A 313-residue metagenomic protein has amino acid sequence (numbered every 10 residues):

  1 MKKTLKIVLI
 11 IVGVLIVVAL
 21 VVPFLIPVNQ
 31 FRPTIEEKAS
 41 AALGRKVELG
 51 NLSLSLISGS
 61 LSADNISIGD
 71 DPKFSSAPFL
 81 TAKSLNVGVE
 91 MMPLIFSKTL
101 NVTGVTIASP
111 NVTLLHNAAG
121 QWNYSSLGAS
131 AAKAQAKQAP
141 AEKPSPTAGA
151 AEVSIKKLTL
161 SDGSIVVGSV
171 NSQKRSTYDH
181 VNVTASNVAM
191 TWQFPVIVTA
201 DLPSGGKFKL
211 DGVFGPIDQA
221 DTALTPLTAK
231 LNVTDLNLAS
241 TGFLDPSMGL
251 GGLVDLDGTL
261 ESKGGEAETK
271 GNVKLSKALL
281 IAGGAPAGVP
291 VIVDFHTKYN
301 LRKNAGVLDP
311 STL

Functional and structural regions predicted by a protein language model:
M1-G44: N-terminal type II signal-anchor transmembrane helix that functions as the membrane-insertion/stop-transfer segment
R45-L49: A short, amphipathic edge element
S53-Q121, K143-V166, F194-I197, A220 (+1 more regions): Flexible beta-edge/linker motif
S84, P110, A132-D245, G251-D257 (+3 more regions): Elongated, acidic membrane-bridging lipid-handling scaffolds and related periplasm/extracellular "bridge/tunnel" systems
A119-S125, S247-M248, A287-I292: Flexible, surface-exposed loop regions and adjacent strand-edge segments of Gram-negative outer-membrane beta-barrel
T191-Q193, E266, N304-L308: Repeated loop/turn-to-beta-strand initiation elements of outer-membrane beta-barrel proteins
L227-A229, T269-G271, L308: Transmembrane beta-strands of outer-membrane beta-barrel proteins
K298-L313: Short, intrinsically disordered, charge-balanced linker/junction segments flanking boundaries in proteins
